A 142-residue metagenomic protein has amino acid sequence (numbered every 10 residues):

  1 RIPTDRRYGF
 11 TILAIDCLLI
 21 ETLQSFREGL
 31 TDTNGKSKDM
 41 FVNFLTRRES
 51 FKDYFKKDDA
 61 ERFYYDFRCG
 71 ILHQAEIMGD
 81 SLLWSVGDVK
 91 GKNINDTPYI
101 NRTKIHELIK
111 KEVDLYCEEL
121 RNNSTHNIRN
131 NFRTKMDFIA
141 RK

Functional and structural regions predicted by a protein language model:
R1, L45-E49, V113-Y116, L120: Hydrophobic, Leu/Ile/Phe/Ala-enriched alpha-helical segments that form helix-helix packing faces
R1-R47: Short, contiguous, well-structured surface segments enriched in hydrophobic/aromatic residues
I2-C17, E49-R62, N95, Y99: Short, charged/polar micro-motifs that form catalytic or ligand-binding hotspots
R6, D59, Q74-K142: Polyanionic, low-complexity intrinsically disordered segments
A14-C17, E21, D39, R62 (+3 more regions): A structural signal for well-ordered alpha-helical segments within the folded catalytic domains of diverse enzymes
I20, Q24, R68-H73, K110 (+1 more regions): Amphipathic alpha-helical core segments of compact helical bundles
Q24-G35, Y54, H73-L82: Short, solvent-exposed secondary-structure capping/transition elements
V42-G70, Q74-D80: Short, mixed-charge amphipathic alpha-helical segments
